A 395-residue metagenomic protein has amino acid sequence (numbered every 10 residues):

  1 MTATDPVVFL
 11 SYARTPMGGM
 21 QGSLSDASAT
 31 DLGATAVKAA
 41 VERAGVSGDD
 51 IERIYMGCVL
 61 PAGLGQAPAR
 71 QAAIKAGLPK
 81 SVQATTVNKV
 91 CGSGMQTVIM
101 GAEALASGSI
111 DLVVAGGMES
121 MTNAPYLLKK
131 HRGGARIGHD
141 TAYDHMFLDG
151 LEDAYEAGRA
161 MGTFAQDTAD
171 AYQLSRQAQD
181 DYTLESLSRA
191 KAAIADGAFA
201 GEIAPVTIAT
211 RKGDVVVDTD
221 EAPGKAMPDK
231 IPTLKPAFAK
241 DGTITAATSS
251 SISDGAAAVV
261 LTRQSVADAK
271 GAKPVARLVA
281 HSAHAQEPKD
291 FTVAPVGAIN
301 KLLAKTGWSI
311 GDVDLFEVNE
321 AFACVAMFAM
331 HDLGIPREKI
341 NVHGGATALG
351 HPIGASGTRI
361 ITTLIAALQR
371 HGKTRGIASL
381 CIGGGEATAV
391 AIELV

Functional and structural regions predicted by a protein language model:
M1-A27, P228-V293, G297, A304-K305 (+4 more regions): Condensing-enzyme catalytic core mediating Claisen C-C bond formation in acyl metabolism
R14-T15, S25-A34, R43, A178-A269 (+2 more regions): N-terminal extracellular/periplasmic Venus flytrap/periplasmic-binding protein-like
S25-V113, G117-R136, I203-V217, D290 (+1 more regions): Conserved beta-ketoacyl condensing-enzyme motif
T30-G45, P68-A72, T97-M100, M161-T168 (+5 more regions): Short, well-ordered amphipathic alpha-helical segments that serve as non-catalytic structural scaffolds within diverse
C58-L112, Y155-M161, K225-S251, D332-R359 (+2 more regions): Conserved catalytic cysteine-centered active-site region of acyl-thioester-dependent Claisen-condensing enzymes
V87-E119, A169-A198, A258-S265, M330 (+2 more regions): Active-site-proximal alpha-helical scaffold in enzymes
L112-T168: Flexible glycine-/small-residue-enriched beta->alpha junction loops that bind anionic phosphate/pyrophosphate groups
F164-Q166, E202, A209, V279-A348: Active-site pocket-lining segment
